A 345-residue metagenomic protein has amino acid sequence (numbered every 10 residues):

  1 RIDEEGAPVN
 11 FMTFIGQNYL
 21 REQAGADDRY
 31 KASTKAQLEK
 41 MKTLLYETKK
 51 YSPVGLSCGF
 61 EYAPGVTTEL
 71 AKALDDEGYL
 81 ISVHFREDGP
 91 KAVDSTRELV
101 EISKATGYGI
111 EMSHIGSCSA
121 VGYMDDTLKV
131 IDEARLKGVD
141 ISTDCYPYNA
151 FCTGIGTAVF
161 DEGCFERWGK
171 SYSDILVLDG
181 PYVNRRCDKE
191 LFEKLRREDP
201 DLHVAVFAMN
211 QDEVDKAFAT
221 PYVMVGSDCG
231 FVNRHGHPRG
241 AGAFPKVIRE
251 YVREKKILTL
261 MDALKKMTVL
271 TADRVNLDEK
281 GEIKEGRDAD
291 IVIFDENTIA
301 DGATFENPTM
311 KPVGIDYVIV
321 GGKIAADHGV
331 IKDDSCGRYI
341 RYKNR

Functional and structural regions predicted by a protein language model:
I2-G6, Y46-K50, A71-D76, V100-G107 (+1 more regions): Acidic (Asp/Glu)-rich catalytic clusters
P8, T13-K35, M41-V54, C58-P64 (+1 more regions): Active-site neighborhoods of metal-dependent hydrolases
F11, Q17, S52, H84 (+7 more regions): Divalent metal-coordination and catalytic microenvironments
E47-L99: Divalent metal-binding pocket/active-site signature
E61, D88, S117-C118, P147-Y148 (+6 more regions): Short, glycine-/Ser/Thr-/acidic-enriched flexible segments
E98-T106, R239-F244, P308-M310: Flexible glycine/proline-rich, aromatic-decorated loop/lid segments
A205-A208, V214, K255-L264, A272-T309: Acidic, glycine-enriched loop/beta-strand segments at the rims of small-molecule binding/catalytic pockets
D215-Y222, S227-D228, I291-R338: C-terminal cap of metal-dependent C-N hydrolases
